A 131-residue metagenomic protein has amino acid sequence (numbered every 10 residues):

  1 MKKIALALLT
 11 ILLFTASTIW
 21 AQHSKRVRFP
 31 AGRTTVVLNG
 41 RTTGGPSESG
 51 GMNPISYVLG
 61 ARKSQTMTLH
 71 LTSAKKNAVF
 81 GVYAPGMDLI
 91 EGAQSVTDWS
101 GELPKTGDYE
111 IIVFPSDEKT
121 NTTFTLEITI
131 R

Functional and structural regions predicted by a protein language model:
M1-A7: Positively charged n-region of N-terminal signal peptides that target proteins for export
A7-A16: Bacterial N-terminal signal peptides
I19-S56, R131: Non-catalytic extracellular/lumenal accessory regions of secreted precursors
S24, T66, N77-V79, N121-T125: Exposed beta-strand and adjacent loop surfaces of beta-rich binding modules that mediate intermolecular recognition
S49-E110, F114: Acidic, Ser/Thr/Pro-rich low-complexity intrinsically disordered segments
I55-Y57, E118-R131: Edge beta-strands of jelly-roll/beta-sandwich modules across compartments, strongly enriched in secreted/luminal
